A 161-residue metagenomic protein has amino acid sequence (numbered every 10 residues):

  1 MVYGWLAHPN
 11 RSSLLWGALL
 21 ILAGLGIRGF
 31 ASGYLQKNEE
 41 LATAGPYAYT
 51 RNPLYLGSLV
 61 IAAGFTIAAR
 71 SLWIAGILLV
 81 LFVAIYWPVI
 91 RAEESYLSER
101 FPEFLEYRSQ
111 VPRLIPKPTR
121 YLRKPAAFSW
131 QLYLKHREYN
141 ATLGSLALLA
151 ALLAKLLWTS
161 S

Functional and structural regions predicted by a protein language model:
V2-S13: Short, hydrophobic transmembrane alpha-helix segments
L14-A23, A75-V83: Hydrophobic core segments of alpha-helical transmembrane domains in multi-pass membrane proteins
I27-G29, V80-S95: Hydrophobic alpha-helical membrane-embedded segments
L35-Y55: Juxtamembrane helix-capping/reentrant segments at transmembrane boundaries
S95-K135: Membrane-proximal soluble regions of multi-pass membrane proteins
S129-L149: Individual transmembrane alpha-helices with interfacial aromatic-anchor signatures
L152-S161: Juxtamembrane boundary at the C-terminal end of a transmembrane helix
